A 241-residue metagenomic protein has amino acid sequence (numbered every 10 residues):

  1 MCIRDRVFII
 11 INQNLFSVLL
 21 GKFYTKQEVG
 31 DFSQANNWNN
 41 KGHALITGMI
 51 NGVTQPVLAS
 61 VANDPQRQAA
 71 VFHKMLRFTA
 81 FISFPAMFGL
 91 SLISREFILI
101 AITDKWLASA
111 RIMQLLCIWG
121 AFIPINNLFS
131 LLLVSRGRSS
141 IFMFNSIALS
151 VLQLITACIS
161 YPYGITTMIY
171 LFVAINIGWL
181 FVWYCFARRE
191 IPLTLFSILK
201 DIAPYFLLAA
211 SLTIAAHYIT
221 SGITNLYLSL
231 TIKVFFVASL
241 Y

Functional and structural regions predicted by a protein language model:
M1-I3: Short, small-residue-biased leader/transition segments that mark boundaries at the very start of proteins
D5, I9-Q13, N36, N51 (+3 more regions): Short runs within selected transmembrane alpha-helices of multi-pass transporters and secretion channels
N12-L20, Y24, T54, I93-I98 (+1 more regions): Hydrophobic/aromatic end-of-helix segments at the C-terminal termini of transmembrane alpha-helices
V18-N40, A69-V71, L107-M113: Interfacial/gating helices of multi-pass transporter permease domains
F23-K26, A62, S135-R136, P162-Y163: Helix-loop interface residues and adjacent transmembrane-helix termini in multi-pass membrane transporters, primarily
A35, N39-S83, S130-S135: Helix-loop junctions and terminal segments of transmembrane helices in multi-pass membrane transport/translocation
F72-P124, L154-Y161, A210-Y218, G222: Alpha-helical transmembrane segments of multi-pass membrane transport and lipid-handling proteins
L149, Y163, T167, L199-Y241: Transmembrane alpha-helical segments of multi-pass transport proteins
